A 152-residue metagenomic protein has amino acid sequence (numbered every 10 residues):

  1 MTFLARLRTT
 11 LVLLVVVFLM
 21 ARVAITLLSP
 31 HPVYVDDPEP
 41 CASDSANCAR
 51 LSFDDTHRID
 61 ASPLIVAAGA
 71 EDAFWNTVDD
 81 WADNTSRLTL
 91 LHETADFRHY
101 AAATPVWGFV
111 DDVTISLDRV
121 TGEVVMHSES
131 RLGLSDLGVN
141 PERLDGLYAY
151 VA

Functional and structural regions predicted by a protein language model:
T2-L11, M20-V151: Ser/Thr-rich, low-complexity intrinsically disordered terminal regions
